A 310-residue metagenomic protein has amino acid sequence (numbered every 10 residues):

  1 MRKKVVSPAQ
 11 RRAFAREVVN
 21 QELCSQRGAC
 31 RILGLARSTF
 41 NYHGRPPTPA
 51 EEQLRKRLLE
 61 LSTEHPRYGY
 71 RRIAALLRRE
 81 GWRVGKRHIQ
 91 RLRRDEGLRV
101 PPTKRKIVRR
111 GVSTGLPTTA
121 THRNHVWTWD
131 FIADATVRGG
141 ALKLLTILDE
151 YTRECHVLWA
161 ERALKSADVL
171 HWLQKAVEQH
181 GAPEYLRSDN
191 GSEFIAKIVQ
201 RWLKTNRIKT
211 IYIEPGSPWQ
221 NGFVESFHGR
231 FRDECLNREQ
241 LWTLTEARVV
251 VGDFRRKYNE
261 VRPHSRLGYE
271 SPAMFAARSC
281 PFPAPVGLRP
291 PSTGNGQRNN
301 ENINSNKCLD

Functional and structural regions predicted by a protein language model:
K3-I32, G287-D310: Charged, often Cys/His-bearing segments associated with DNA-binding zinc-finger transcription factors
K4-A13, C30, L35-V126, S217 (+1 more regions): Basic, flexible linker segments flanking DNA-binding modules in nucleic acid-interacting mobile-element proteins
L23-S25, Y68, V84, W242: Residue-level signal for the short linker/turn that defines the boundary of a DNA-recognition helix
A29-C30, F40, L58, I73 (+14 more regions): Mobile genetic element proteins and their domesticated derivatives, centered on retroelements and DNA transposons
T39-Y42, E154-L158, T210-I213, N237: Short small-residue beta-strand/loop micro-motif enriched in glycine and branched aliphatics
P49, S188-S192, A196-R201, T210-D233 (+2 more regions): RNase H-like two-metal-ion nuclease catalytic core shared by retroviral integrases and related mobile-element nucleases
R83-L148, E154, S166-K175, Q179-E184 (+2 more regions): Mobile-element integrase/transposase regions, centering on the N-terminal DNA-binding/Zn-coordinating module
N206-I208, G229-D310: C-terminal domain-tail junction helix/linker
